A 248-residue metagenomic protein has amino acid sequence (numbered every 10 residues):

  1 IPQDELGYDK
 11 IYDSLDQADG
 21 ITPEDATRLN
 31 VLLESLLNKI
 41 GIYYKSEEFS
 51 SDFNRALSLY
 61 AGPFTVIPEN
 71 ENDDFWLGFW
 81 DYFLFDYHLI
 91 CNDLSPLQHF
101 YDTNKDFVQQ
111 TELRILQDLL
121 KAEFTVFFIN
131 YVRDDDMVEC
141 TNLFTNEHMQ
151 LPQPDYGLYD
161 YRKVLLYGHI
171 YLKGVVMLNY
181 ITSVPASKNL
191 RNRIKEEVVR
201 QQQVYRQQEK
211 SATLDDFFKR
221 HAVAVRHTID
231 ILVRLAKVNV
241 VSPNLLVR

Functional and structural regions predicted by a protein language model:
I1-V126, Y131, L158, H169-R248: Mixed-charge, low-complexity intrinsically disordered regions
D134-D135, T145: Short strand-connecting beta-turns/loops that link adjacent beta-strands
D136-C140: Short aromatic-glycine-enriched beta-strand elements
T141-L143, P154, I181: Surface loops and adjacent helix of pleckstrin homology
E147-P152: A short macromolecule-binding patch
Q153-H169: Short nucleic-acid-contacting surface segments enriched for D/E, G, S/T with interspersed K/R
